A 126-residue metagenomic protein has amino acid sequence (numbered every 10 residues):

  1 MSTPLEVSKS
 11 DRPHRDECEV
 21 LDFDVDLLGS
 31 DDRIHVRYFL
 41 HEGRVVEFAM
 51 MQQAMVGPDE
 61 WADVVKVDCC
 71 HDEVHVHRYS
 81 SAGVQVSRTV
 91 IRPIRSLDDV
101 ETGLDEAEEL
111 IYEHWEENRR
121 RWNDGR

Functional and structural regions predicted by a protein language model:
M1-V56: Negatively charged, low-complexity tracts enriched in Asp/Glu with abundant Ser/Thr
K9, D22-D24, W61, K66 (+2 more regions): Intrinsically disordered, low-complexity peptide-like regions
D16, D31, H41, D72 (+2 more regions): Short linear sequence motifs
E47-R88: A short, structured beta-strand/loop element
A82-R126: Compositionally biased, intrinsically disordered linkers/stalks adjacent to structured regions
